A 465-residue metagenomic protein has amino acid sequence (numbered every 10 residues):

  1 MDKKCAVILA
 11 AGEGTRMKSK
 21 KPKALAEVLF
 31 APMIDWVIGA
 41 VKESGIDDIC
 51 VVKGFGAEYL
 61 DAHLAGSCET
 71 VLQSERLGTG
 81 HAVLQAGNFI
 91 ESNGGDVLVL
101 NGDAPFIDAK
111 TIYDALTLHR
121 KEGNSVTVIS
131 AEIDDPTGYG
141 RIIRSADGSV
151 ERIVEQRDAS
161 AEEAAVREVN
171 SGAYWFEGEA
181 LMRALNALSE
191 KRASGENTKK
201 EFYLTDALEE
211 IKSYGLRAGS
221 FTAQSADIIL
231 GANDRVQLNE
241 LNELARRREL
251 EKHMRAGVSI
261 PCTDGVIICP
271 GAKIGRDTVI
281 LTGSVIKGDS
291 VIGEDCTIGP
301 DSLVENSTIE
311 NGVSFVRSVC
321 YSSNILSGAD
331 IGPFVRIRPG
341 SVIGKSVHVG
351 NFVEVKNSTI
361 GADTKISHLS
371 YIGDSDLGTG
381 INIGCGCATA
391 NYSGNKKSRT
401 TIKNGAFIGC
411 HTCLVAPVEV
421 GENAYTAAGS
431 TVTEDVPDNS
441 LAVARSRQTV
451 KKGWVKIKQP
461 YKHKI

Functional and structural regions predicted by a protein language model:
M1-C5, A31-T117, K121, K462-K464: Conserved N-terminal catalytic core of the sugar/cofactor nucleotidyltransferase
M1-S19: N-terminal nucleotide-binding beta1-loop-alpha1 segment
A10, K53, N101, S130-A131: Short beta-strand/turn micro-motifs composed of small residues that flank or help shape donor/cofactor-binding pockets
K20-W36: Short catalytic helix/loop segments, enriched in acidic residues and glycine and frequently bearing histidine
A26, P105, R167, Y174 (+5 more regions): Residues that recognize and position ribonucleotide moieties
G66, I107-S194, T205: Conserved core of the sugar-phosphate nucleotidyltransferase
R167-V266, K273-I274: Conserved alpha/beta core of the MobA/IspD/sugar-nucleotide pyrophosphorylase nucleotidyltransferase superfamily
S259-V443, Q448-T449: Structural signal for interior beta-strand "rungs" in well-ordered beta-sheet cores of soluble enzyme domains
